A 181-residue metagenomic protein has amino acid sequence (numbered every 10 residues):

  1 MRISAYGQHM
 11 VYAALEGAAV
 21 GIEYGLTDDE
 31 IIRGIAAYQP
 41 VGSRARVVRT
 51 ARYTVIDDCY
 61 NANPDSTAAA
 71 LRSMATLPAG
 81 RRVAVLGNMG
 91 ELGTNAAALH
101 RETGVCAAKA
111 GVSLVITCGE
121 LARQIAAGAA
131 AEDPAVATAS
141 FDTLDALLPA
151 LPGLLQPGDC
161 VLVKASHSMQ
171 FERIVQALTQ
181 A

Functional and structural regions predicted by a protein language model:
M1-I3: Structural motif
Y6-H9, L15-A181: ATP-dependent carboxylate-amine ligase
